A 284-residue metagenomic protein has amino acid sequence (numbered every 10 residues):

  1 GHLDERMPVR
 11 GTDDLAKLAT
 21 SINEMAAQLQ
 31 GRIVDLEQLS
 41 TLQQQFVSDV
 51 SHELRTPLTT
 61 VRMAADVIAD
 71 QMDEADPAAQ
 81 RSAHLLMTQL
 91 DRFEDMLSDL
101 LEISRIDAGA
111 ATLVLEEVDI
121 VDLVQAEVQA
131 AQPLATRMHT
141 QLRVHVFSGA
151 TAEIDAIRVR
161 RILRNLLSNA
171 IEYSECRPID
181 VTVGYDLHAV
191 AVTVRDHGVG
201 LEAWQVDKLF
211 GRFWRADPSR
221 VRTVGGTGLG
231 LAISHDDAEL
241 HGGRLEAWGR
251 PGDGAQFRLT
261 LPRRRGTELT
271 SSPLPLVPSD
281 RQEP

Functional and structural regions predicted by a protein language model:
L3, Q132-H145: Short conserved segments within the C-terminal catalytic ATPase subdomain
P8-R10, V114-D119, Q141-T151, L187: Conserved catalytic submotifs in the C-terminal HATPase_c
R10, D14-Q38, L42, E74 (+1 more regions): Amphipathic coiled-coil signaling helices used for dimeric signal transmission
A170-I171: Short helix-loop "hinge" at the ATP-lid/N-box region of the Bergerat-fold HATPase_c
P178-H188: Short beta-strand/loop element within the Bergerat-fold HATPase_c
L201-W214: Short conserved segment of the HATPase_c
